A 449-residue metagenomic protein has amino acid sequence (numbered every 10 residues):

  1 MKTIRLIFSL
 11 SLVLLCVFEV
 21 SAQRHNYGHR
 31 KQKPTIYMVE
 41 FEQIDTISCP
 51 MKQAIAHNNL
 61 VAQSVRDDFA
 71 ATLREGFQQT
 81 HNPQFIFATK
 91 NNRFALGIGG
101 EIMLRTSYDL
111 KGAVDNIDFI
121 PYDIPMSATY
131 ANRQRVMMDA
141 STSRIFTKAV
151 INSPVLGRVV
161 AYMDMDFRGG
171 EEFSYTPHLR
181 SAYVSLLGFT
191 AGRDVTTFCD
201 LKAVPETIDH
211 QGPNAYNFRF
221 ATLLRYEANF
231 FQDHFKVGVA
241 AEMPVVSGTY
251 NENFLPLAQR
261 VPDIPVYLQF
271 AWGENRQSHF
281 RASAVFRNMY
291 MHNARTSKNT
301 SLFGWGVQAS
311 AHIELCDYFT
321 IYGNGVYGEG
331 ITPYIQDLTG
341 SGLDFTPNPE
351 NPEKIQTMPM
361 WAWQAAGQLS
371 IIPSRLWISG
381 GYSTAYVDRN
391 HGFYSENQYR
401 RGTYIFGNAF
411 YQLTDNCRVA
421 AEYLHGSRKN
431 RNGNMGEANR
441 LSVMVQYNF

Functional and structural regions predicted by a protein language model:
M1-G28: Bacterial Sec-dependent N-terminal signal peptides
A22-L110: N-terminal periplasmic/intermembrane-space "pro-region" immediately following the signal or transit peptide
T89-N116, Y130-V246, P265, Q269-G273 (+2 more regions): Outer membrane beta-barrel
K90, Q134-M137, E172-T176, P213-F218 (+7 more regions): Replace "Gram-negative outer membrane beta-barrel proteins" with "bacterial and organellar outer membrane beta-barrel
I98-G100, A161-M163, F189-R193, V237-V239 (+9 more regions): Membrane-embedded beta-strand positions of outer-membrane beta-barrel proteins
D109, D166-E172, F198-D200, P205-H210 (+6 more regions): Sequence/structural signature of outer-membrane beta-barrel proteins
E274-G392, Y399: Detector for outer-membrane/organellar transmembrane beta-barrel domains, recognizing the amphipathic beta-strand
E437-F449: Outer-membrane beta-barrel "beta-signal"
